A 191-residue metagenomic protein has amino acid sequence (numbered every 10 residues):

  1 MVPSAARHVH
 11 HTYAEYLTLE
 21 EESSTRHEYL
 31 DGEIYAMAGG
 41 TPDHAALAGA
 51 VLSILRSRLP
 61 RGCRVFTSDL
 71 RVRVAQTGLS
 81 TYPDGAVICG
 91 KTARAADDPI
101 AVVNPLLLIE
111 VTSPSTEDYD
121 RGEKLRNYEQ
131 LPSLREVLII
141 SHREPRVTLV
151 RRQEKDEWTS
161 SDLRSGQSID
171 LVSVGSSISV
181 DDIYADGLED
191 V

Functional and structural regions predicted by a protein language model:
M1-V191: Gly/Pro/Ser/Thr-rich low-complexity, intrinsically disordered segments predominantly at protein N-termini
